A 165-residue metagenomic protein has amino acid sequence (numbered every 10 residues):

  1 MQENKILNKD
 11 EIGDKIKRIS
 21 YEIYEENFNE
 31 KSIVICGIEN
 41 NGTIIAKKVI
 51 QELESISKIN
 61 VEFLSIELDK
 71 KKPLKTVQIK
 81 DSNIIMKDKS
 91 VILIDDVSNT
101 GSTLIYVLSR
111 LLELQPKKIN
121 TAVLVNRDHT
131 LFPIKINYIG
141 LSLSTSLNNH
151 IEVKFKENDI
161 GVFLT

Functional and structural regions predicted by a protein language model:
M1-K31: Active-site-facing substrate-recognition patch
I16, Q51-D88, S102-I105, L131: Short, glycine/charge-rich flexible loops or terminal/linker lids adjacent to PRPP-binding catalytic cores
Y21, E25, K47, Q51 (+3 more regions): Short, well-ordered alpha-helices that flank and scaffold nucleotide-derived cofactor binding pockets
E30-I33, D88-S90: Short coil/turn segments at beta-strand junctions that form active-site/ligand-binding loops
I33-V61: Glycine/proline-rich, flexible active-site/cofactor-binding loop segments that harbor closely spaced acidic
K80-V91, G140-S146: A polyampholytic, Gly/Pro-enriched intrinsically disordered region
K89-K118: Internal catalytic or translocation cores that form aromatic/hydrophobic pockets or channels for amphipathic metabolites
S109-T165: PRPP-dependent phosphoribosyltransferase catalytic core
